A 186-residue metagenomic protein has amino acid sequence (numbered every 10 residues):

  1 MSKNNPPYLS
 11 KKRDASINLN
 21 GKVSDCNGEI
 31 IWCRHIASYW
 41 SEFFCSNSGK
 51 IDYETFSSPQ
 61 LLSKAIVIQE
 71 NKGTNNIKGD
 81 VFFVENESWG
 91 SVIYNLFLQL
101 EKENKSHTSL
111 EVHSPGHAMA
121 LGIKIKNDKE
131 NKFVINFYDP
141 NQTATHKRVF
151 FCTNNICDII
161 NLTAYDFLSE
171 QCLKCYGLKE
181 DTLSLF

Functional and structural regions predicted by a protein language model:
M1-E70: Active-site nucleophile-adjacent alpha helix/oxyanion-hole segment immediately C-terminal to the catalytic cysteine
S16-N18, S109, V134-N136, T182-S184: Ser/Thr- (and often Asn-) enriched beta-sheet segments in non-cytosolic proteins
V23, E111-V112, N127-D128: A general structural signal for short secondary-structure junctions and capping/turn motifs
F43-P115: Conserved active-site-adjacent core of cysteine acyl-enzyme catalytic domains
S114-A120, E130-F133: Short, surface-exposed coil-to-beta transition loops
G122-K126: Short beta-strand micro-motifs enriched in acidic
N127-F150: Catalytic Cys-His active-site segments of thiol-dependent hydrolases/isopeptidases
T143-F186: Noncatalytic regulatory segments and standalone regulatory/sensor domains
